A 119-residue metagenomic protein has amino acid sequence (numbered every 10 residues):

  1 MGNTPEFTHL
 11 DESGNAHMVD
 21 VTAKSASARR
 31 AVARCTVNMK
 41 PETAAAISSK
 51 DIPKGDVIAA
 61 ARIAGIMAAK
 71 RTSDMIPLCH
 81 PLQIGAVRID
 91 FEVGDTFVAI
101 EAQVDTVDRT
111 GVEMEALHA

Functional and structural regions predicted by a protein language model:
G2-L78, I84-A119: C-terminal binding/interaction regions
